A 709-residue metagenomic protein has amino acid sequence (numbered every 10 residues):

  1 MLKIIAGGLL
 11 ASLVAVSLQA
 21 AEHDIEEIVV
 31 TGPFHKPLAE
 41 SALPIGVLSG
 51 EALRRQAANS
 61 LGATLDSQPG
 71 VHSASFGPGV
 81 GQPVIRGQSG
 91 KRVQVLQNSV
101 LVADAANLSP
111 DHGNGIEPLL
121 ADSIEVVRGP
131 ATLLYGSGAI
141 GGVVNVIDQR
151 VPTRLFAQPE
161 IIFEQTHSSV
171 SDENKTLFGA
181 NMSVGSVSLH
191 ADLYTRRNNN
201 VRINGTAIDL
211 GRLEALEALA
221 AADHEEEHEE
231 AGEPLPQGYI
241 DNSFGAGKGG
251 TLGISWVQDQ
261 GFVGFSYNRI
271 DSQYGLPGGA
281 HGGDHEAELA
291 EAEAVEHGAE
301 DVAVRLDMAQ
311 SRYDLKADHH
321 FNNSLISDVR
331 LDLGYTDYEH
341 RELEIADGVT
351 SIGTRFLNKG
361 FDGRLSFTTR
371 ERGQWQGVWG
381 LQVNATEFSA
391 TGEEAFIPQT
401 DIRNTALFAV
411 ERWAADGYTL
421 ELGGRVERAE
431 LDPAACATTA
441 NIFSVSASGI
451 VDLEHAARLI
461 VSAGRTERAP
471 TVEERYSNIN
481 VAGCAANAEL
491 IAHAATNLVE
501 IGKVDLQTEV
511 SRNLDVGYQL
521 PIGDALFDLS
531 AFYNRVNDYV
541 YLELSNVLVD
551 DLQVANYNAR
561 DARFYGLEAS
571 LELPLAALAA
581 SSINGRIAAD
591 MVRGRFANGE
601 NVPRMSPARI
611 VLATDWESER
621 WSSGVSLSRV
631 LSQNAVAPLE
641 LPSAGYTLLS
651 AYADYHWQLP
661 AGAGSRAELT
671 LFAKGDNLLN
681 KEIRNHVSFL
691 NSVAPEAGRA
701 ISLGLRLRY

Functional and structural regions predicted by a protein language model:
A20-R54, G62, G90, D148: Short, acidic, small-residue-rich periplasmic hinge/interaction motif at the N-terminus of Gram-negative outer-membrane
G62-D104: Extracytoplasmic beta-strand/coil segments of soluble accessory domains associated with Gram-negative outer-membrane
L101-R128: Short acidic/polar hinge/loop motifs at secondary-structure boundaries that mediate gating or recognition
S169-R197, D209-P277, R305-N323, E371-W375 (+1 more regions): Transmembrane beta-barrel wall of Gram-negative outer-membrane proteins
N204, R465-R468, N537, Y655-Y709: C-terminal beta-signal and adjacent terminal beta-strands/loops of Gram-negative outer-membrane beta-barrel proteins
D241-S243, G247, G261-V329, Y335-G360 (+2 more regions): Flexible loop and strand-edge segments within Gram-negative outer membrane beta-barrel domains
H297-K316, N322, F356, S446 (+7 more regions): Outer-membrane beta-barrel signature, preferentially recognizing the C-terminal barrel domain of Gram-negative
W375-V378, Y418, L526-V536, V540 (+3 more regions): Gram-negative outer-membrane beta-barrel transporters
